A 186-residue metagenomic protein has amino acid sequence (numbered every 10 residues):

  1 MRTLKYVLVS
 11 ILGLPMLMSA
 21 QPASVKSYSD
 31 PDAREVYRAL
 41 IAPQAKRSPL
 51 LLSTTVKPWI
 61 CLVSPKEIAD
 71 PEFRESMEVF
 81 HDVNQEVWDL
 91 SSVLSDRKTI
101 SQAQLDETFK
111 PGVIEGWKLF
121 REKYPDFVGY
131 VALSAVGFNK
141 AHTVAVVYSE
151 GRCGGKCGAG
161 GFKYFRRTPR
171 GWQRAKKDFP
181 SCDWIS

Functional and structural regions predicted by a protein language model:
M1-K5: Positively charged n-region of N-terminal signal peptides that target proteins for export
V7-M16: Bacterial N-terminal signal peptides
G13, G154, R170-W172: Generic "edge-of-domain/loop-turn" microfeature
M16-M18, G161, T168: Generic detector of short, well-ordered, non-transmembrane alpha-helical segments enriched in hydrophobic residues
A20-V144, E150-A159, F179-S186: Flexible low-complexity loop/turn motifs enriched in small/helix-breaking residues
A145-V146, Q173: General beta-strand recognition
K163-W184: Short beta-strand edge/turn micro-motifs at domain boundaries
